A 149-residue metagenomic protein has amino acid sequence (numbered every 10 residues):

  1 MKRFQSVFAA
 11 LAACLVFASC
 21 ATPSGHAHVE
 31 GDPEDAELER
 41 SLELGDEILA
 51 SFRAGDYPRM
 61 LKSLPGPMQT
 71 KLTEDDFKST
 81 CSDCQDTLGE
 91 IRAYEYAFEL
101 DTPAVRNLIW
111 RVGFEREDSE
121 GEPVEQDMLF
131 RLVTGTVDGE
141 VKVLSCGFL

Functional and structural regions predicted by a protein language model:
M1-A9: Bacterial N-terminal signal peptides that target proteins for export
A9-A18: Bacterial N-terminal signal peptides
C20-A54: Short, low-complexity N-terminal intrinsically disordered segments enriched in polar/charged residues
A21, S82, S145-G147: Sequence contexts marking disulfide-bonded cysteines in secreted/extracellular proteins
E43, P58-N107: Short solvent-exposed beta->alpha transition segments
F98-L149: Exposed beta-sheet edge and beta->alpha loop/turn motif
